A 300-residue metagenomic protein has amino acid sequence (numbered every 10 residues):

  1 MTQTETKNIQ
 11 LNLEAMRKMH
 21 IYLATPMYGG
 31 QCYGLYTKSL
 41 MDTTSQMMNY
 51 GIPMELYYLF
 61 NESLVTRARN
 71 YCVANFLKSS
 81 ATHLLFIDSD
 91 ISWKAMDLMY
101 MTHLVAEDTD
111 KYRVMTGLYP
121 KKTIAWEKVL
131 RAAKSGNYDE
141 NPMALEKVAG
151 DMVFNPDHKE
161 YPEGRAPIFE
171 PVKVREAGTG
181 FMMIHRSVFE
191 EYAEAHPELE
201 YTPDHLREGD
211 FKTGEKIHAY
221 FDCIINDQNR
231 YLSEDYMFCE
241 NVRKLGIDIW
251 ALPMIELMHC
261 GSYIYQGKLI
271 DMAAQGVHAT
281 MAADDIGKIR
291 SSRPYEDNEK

Functional and structural regions predicted by a protein language model:
M1-S63, R67: N-proximal low-complexity "stem/linker" segments adjacent to membrane-targeting elements
T2-Y22, E194-K300: C-terminal catalytic/acceptor-binding lobe
T66, N70, A95, Y236: Glycine-rich phosphate-binding loop at the start of an alpha helix
N70-H83: Active-site nucleotide-sugar/metal-binding loop of Leloir-type enzymes
V73, K94-C223: Conserved catalytic core of nucleotide-sugar-dependent glycosyltransferases
S80-S92: Short beta-strand-to-loop acidic/aromatic patch adjacent to the donor-nucleotide binding site
H83, Y112-V114, I249: Short, Asp-centered acidic motifs that coordinate Mg2+ and/or phosphate in catalytic or ligand-binding sites
